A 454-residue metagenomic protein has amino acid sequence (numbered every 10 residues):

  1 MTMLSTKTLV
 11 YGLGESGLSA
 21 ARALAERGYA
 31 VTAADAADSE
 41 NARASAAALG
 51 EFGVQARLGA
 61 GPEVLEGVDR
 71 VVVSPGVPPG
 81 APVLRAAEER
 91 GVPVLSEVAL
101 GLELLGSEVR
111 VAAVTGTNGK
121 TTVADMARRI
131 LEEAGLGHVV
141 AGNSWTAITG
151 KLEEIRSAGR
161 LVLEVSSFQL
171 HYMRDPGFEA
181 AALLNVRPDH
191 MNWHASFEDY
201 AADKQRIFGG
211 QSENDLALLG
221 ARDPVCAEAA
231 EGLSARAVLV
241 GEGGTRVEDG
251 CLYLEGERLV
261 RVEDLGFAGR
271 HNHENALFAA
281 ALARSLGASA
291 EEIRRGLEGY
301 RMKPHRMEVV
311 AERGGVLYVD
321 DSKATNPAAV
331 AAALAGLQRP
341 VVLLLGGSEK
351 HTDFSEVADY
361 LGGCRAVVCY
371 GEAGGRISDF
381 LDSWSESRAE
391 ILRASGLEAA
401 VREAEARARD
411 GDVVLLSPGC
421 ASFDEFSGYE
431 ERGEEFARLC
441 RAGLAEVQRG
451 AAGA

Functional and structural regions predicted by a protein language model:
M1-S96, L100, A268, R449: N-terminal leader/targeting and accessory segments in enzymes
T2-K7, S19-R27, E108, V260-A366 (+1 more regions): Nucleotide phosphate-binding/pyrophosphate-handling subdomain across enzymes that bind or process nucleotide phosphates
S16, V123, A373: Hydrophobic/small residue at the entry helix of a nucleotide-binding pocket
L24, V71, V114, N143 (+11 more regions): Residue-level signal for inorganic ion chemistry
A25, V64, P75-A221, V225-R236 (+2 more regions): Phosphate-binding loop of NTP-binding sites
A30-A37, A217-A221, L344-L345, C364-A373: Short internal beta-strands
T32-D35, L58-A60, L95-L100, S234-D249 (+3 more regions): Beta-strand->loop->alpha-helix junctions that form or flank phosphate-binding loops in nucleotide-handling enzymes
S45-V54, S355-D412, G453-A454: C-terminal helical cap/extension that packs against the catalytic core of soluble nucleotide-cofactor enzymes
